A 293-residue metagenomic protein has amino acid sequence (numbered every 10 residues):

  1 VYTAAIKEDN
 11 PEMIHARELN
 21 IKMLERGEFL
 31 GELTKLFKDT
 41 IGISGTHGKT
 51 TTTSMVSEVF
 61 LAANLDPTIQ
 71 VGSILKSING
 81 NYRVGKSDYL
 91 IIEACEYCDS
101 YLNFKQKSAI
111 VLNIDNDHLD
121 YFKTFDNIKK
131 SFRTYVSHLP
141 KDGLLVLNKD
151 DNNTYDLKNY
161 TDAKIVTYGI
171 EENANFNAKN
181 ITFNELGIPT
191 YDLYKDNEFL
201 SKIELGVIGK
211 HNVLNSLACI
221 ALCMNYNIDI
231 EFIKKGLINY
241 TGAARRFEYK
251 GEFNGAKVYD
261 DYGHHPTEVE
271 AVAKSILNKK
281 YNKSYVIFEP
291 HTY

Functional and structural regions predicted by a protein language model:
A4-K149, N153-A163, L217, A221-M224 (+1 more regions): Phosphate-binding loop of NTP-binding sites
L24-G31, Q70-S73, D162-E185, E204-K210 (+1 more regions): Beta-strand->loop->alpha-helix junctions that form or flank phosphate-binding loops in nucleotide-handling enzymes
K38-I43, V84-K86, F176-T190: Short, surface-exposed amphipathic charged segments that create phosphate/polyanion-binding patches used for binding
Y82, Y101, N180-F183, Y249-K250: Replace "in large, NTP-powered and nucleic-acid-processing enzymes" with "in large, NTP-powered factors and other
A94-Y97, N177, V269-A273: Glycine-rich, charged/polar anion/phosphate-binding loops that engage phosphate groups from diverse ligands
D150-N152, F183, Y194: Conserved NTP phosphate-binding and transfer environment spanning the P-loop NTPase/kinase superfamily
L186, Y191, K195-Y293: Nucleotide phosphate-binding/pyrophosphate-handling subdomain across enzymes that bind or process nucleotide phosphates
